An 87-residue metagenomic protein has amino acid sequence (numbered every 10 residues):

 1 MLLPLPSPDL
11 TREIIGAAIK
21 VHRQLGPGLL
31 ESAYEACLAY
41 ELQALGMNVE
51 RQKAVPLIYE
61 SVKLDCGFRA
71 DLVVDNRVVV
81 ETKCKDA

Functional and structural regions predicted by a protein language model:
M1-P6: Intrinsic disorder/low-complexity segments
S7-G16, P27-E31, E35, A39: Nuclease catalytic cores
I19, A39, A54: Short glycine-/small-residue-rich flexible loop motifs, especially phosphate/cofactor-binding loops
G26, L42, V49, A70-D86: Conserved catalytic cores of phosphodiester-cleaving nucleases, focusing on short active-site segments
Y34, K53-A54, K85: Proline- and acidic/polar-enriched loop/turn elements at helix boundaries
Q43-E60: A short acidic/basic microdomain associated with nuclease active sites
K63-F68: A short, glycine/Asx- and small/polar-enriched loop/turn that sits immediately N-terminal to a beta-strand
